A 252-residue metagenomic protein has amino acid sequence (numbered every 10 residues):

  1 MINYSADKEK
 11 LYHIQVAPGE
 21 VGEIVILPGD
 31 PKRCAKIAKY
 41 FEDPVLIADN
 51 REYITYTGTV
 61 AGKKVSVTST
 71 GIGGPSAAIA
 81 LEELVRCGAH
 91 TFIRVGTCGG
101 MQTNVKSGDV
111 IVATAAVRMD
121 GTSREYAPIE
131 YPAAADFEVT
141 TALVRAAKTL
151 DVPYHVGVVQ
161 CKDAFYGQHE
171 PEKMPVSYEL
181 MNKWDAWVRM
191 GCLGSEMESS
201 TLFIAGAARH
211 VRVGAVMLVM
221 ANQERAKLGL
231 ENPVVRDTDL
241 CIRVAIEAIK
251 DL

Functional and structural regions predicted by a protein language model:
M1-A142: Metabolite-binding pocket within alpha/beta catalytic cores that recognizes anionic/polar moieties
L27, P31-C34, T70-A77, P132 (+7 more regions): Generic structural signal for well-ordered, non-membrane alpha-helical segments in soluble metabolic enzymes
P44-D49, D151-V158, L252: Flexible, glycine/charged-enriched surface loops at secondary-structure junctions
H90-T91, L193, R212: Short acidic/polar active-site loop segments enriched in Thr and Asp
A133-G191: Active-site rim beta-loop-alpha module in soluble metabolic enzymes
A142-L150, A205, V244-L252: Generic non-transmembrane alpha-helical segments
S200-P233: Zn-dependent metallopeptidase/amidohydrolase metal-coordination segment
Q223-L252: His/Asp/Glu-rich mid-to-C-terminal helical/loop segments that flank catalytic regions of hydrolases
